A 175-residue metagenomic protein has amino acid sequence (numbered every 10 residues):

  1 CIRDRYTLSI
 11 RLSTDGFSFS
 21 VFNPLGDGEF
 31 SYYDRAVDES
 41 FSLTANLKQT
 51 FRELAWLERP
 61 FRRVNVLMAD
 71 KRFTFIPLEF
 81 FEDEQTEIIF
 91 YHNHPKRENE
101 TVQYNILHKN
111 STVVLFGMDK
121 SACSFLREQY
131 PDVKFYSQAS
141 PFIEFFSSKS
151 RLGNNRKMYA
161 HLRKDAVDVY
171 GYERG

Functional and structural regions predicted by a protein language model:
C1-D4: Conserved small/polar residues in nucleotide/adenosyl-binding loops
Y6-T7, D15, R62, N154-K157: Short coil/turn segments at beta-strand junctions that form active-site/ligand-binding loops
I10-G16, A69, Y159-Y172: A short acidic Gly-Thr/Ser loop motif
S18-P24: N-terminal glycine-rich anion-binding loops that anchor highly charged ligand groups
F22, E29-V37, A45-S148: Active-site neighborhood for divalent-cation/phosphate handling
L25-G28, R174-G175: Short, surface-exposed beta-strand-loop junctions and turns on beta-sheet-rich folds
C123-F125, F145-D168: Internal active-site segments that recognize and position negatively charged phosphoryl groups and nucleotide moieties
